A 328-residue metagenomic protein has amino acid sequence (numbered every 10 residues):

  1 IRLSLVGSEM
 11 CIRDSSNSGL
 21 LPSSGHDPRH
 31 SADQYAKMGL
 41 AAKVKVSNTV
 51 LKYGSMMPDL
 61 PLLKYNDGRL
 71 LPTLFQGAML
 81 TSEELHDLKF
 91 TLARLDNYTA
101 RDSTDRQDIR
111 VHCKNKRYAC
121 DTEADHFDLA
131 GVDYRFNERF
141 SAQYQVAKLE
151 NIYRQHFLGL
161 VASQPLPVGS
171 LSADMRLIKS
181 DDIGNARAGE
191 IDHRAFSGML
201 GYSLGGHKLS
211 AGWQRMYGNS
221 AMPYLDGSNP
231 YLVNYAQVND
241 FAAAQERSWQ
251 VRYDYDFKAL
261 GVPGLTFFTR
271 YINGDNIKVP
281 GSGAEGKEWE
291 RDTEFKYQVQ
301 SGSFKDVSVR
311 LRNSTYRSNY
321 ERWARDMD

Functional and structural regions predicted by a protein language model:
I1-G7, C11-I12: Single conserved hydrophobic/aromatic residue that forms the stacking wall/gate of nucleotide- or nucleobase-binding
S8, L51-S55, L92-D96, Y144-K148 (+6 more regions): Transmembrane beta-barrel strands of outer-membrane/channel proteins
S15-G39, T49-N137, Q143, K148-E150 (+1 more regions): Surface-exposed coil loops of outer-membrane beta-barrel proteins
Q34-M38, P72-Q76, A124-D128, I152-H156 (+4 more regions): Residues that define the transmembrane beta-barrel architecture of outer-membrane proteins
L40-V44, A78-S82, A130-Y134, L158-A162 (+5 more regions): Residues on the lipid-exposed face of transmembrane beta-strands in outer-membrane beta-barrel proteins
N48-K52, D87-T91, T99, E138-Q143 (+5 more regions): Repeated loop/turn-to-beta-strand initiation elements of outer-membrane beta-barrel proteins
T91-E123, G169-A244, S248, N313-M327: Outer-membrane beta-barrel translocator/channel fold
A211-A284, E290-Q300: C-terminal structural cap/anchor segments
